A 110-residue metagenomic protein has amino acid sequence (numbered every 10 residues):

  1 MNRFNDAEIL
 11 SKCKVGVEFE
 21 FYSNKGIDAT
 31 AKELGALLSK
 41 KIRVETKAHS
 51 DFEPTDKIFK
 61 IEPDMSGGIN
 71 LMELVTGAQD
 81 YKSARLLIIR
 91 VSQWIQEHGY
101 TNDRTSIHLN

Functional and structural regions predicted by a protein language model:
M1-H98: Terminal catalytic/cofactor-binding subdomain
N102-N110: Histidine-centered divalent-metal-coordination microenvironment in nucleic-acid enzymes
